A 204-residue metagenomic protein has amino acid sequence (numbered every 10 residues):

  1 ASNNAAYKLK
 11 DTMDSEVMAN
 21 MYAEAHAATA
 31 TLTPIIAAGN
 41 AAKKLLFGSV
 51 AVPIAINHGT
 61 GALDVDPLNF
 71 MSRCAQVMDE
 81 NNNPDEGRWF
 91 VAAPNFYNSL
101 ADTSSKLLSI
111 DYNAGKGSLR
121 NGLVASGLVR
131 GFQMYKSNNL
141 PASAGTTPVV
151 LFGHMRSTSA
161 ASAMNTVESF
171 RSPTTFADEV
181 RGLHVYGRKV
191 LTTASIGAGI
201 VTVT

Functional and structural regions predicted by a protein language model:
A1-A30, P34, D79-P94, M134 (+1 more regions): Long, contiguous amphipathic alpha-helices that act as assembly "spine/axial" helices in icosahedral shell and virion
A1-Q76, I200-T204: Alpha-helical scaffold segments that mediate packing/assembly in large oligomeric complexes
A23, N95-S99, L140-A142: Short, catalytically relevant binding-site loops at active-site mouths
G39-D66, D102-T204: Sequence/fold signature of self-assembling virion shell proteins
P67-T103: Internal active-site segments that recognize and position negatively charged phosphoryl groups and nucleotide moieties
